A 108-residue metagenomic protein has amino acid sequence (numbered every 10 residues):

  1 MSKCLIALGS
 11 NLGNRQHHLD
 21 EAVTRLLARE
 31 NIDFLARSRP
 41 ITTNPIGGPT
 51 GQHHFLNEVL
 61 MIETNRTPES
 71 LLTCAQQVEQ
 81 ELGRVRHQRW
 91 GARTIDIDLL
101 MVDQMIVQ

Functional and structural regions predicted by a protein language model:
M1-I6: Extreme N-terminal starter segment of soluble prokaryotic enzymes
L8-S10: A generic "structured core" feature
N14-Q16: Short N-terminal binding/cap micro-motifs at the start of the first secondary-structure element
E21-A22, L26-T67: Short, surface-exposed acidic-centric catalytic microdomains
I46-F55, R66-Q108: Flexible, gly/pro- and Lys/Arg-enriched active-site loops
